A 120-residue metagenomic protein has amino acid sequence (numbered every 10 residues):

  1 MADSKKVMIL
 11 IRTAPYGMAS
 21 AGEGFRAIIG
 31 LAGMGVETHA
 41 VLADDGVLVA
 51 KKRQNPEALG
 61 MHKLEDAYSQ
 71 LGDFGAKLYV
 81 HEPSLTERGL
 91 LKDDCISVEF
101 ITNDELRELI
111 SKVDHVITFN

Functional and structural regions predicted by a protein language model:
K6, E37-H39, K77: Residues at the starts of beta-strands that form the adenosine-phosphate
I9-G22, A50-A58: Short, glycine-rich nucleotide/cofactor-binding loops
A21-A40: Histidine-anchored nucleotide/phosphate-binding helix
P56-S84: A glycine-rich helix N-cap at a beta->alpha junction
L78, V116-I117: Short, well-ordered beta-strand core segments
S97-D104: Short acidic-hydrophobic, aromatic-tinged amphipathic segments that line or gate anion-handling sites
V113: An anion/phosphate-binding loop that grips the pyrophosphate of nucleotide cofactors and donors
